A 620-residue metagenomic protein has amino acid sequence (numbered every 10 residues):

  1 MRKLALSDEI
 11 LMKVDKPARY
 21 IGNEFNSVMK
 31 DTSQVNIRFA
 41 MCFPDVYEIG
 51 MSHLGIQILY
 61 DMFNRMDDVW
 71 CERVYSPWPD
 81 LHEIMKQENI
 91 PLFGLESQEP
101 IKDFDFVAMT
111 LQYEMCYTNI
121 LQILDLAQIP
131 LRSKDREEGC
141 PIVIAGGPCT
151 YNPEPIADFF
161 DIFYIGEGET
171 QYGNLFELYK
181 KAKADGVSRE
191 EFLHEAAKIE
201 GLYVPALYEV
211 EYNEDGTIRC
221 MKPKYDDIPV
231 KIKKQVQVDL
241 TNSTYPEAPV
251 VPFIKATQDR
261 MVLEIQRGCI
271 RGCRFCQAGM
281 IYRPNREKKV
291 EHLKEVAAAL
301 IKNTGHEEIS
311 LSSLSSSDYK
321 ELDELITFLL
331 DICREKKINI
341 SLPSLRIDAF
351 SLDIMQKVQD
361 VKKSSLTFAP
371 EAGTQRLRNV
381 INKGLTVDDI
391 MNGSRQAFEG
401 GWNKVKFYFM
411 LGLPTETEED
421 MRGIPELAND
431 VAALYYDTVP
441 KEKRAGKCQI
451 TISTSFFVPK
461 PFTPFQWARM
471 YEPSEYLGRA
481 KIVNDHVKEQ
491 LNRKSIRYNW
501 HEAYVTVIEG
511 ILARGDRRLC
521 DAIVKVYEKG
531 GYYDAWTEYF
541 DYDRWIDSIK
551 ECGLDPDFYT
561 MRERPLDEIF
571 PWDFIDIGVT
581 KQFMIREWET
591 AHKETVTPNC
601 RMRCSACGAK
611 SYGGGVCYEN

Functional and structural regions predicted by a protein language model:
M1-M29, S33, F39-M41, E489-N620: Radical SAM enzyme core and accessory elements
I10-A40, Y47-E48, P205, E211-Y212 (+3 more regions): N-terminal [4Fe-4S]-dependent radical SAM core
F39-D45, F63, P249-Q277, I301 (+3 more regions): N-terminal pre-triad scaffold of radical SAM enzymes
M41-C42, V46, M115, A298-T451 (+2 more regions): Conserved SAM/AdoMet-binding glycine-rich loop
H53, K255-E291, R603-N620: Canonical Radical SAM [4Fe-4S] cluster-binding loop centered on the CxxxCxxC motif and its immediate flanking residues
I56, E88, L124, D158-F163 (+8 more regions): Short secondary-structure boundary/capping segments
D67-D80: A short beta-strand-loop structural module common to alpha/beta enzyme folds
P77-K222, P464-D516, I523-E538: Glycine-rich beta-alpha loop elements in corrinoid/cobalamin-binding modules across cobalamin-dependent enzymes
